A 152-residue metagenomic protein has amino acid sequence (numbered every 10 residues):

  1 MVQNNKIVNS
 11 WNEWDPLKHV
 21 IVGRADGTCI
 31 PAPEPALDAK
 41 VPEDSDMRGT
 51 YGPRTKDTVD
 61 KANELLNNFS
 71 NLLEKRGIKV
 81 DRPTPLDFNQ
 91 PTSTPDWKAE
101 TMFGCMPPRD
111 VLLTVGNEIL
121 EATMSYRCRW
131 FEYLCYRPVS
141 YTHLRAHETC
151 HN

Functional and structural regions predicted by a protein language model:
M1-T94, K98: N-terminal leader/transition segments
E100-L144: A generic, well-ordered mixed alpha/beta core segment in the N-terminal half of proteins
H143-N152: Single conserved hydrophobic/aromatic residue that forms the stacking wall/gate of nucleotide- or nucleobase-binding
